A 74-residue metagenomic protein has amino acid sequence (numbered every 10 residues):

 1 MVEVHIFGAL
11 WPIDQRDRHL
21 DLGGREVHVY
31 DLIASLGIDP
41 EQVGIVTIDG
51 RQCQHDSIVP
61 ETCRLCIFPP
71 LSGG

Functional and structural regions predicted by a protein language model:
M1-G73: Ubiquitin-like/PB1-type beta-grasp interaction modules and other compact soluble beta-rich domains
